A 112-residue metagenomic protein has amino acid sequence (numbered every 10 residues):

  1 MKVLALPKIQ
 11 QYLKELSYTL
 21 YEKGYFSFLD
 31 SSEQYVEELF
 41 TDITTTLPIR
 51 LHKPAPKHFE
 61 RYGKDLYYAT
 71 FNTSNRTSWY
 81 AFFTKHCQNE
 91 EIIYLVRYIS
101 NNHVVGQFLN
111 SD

Functional and structural regions predicted by a protein language model:
M1-D42: Arg/Lys-rich, positively charged N-terminal/basic patches that mediate binding to nucleic acids
E22, P48-I49, Q88: Secondary-structure boundary motif
F26-D30, P56, T70-F71, R97: Extended interaction regions within the primary functional domain
T41-T45, N102: An N-terminal domain-start capping segment
T44-S74: A short, surface-exposed loop/turn module that caps and links secondary-structure elements
T70-D112: Enriched for short, Lys/Arg-rich terminal
